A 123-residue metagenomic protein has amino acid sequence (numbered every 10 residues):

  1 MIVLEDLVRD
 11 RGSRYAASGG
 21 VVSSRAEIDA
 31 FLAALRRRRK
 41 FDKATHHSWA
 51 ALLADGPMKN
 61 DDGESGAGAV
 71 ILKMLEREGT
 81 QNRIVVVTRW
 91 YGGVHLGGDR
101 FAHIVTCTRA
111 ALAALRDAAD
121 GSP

Functional and structural regions predicted by a protein language model:
M1-S65, L75, A113, D117-D120: C-terminal regulatory domains involved in ligand/effector binding and gene-expression control
A51, N82-Y91: Glycine- and acidic-rich phosphate- and metal-coordinating loops
P57, Q81-N82: Hydrophobic alpha-helical segments and their boundary regions
G66, R89-P123: Active-site-proximal loop/helix of nucleotide/amide-processing enzymes and allied scaffolds
V70-I71: Well-ordered alpha-helical segments embedded in enzymatic catalytic cores
M74-Q81: Short glycine/proline-enriched loop/turn "hinge" motifs that connect secondary-structure elements and lie
